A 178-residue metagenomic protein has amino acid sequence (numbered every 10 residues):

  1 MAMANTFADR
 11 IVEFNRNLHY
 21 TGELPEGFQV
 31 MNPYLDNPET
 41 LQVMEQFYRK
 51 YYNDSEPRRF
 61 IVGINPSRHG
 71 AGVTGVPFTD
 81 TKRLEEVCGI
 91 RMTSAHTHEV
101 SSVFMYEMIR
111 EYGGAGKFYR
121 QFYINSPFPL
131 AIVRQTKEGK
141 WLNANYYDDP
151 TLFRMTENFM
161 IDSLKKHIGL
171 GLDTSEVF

Functional and structural regions predicted by a protein language model:
A2-E176: A polyanion-binding, active-site-adjacent surface
